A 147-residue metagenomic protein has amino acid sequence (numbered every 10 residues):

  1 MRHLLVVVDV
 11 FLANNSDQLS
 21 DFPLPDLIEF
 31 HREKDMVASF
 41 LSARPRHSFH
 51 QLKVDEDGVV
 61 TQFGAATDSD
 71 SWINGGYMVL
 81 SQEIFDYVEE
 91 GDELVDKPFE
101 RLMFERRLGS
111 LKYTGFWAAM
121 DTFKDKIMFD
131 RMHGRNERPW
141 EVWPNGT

Functional and structural regions predicted by a protein language model:
M1-V10: Active-site nucleotide-sugar/metal-binding loop of Leloir-type enzymes
L4-L5, E56, P144: Intrinsically disordered, low-complexity segments enriched in small/polar residues
L5, R32-E33: Short, conserved loop/helix-junction motifs that constitute active-site signature segments in enzyme catalytic cores
V8, D35-M36: Short, high-confidence coil segments that cap the C-terminus of an alpha-helix and link into the following beta-strand
F11-L12, L19, P23-R32, R44-R46 (+1 more regions): Catalytic-core segments of class I nucleotidyltransferases/pyrophosphorylases that form NMP-activated intermediates
N15-S16, F40: Small/polar loops that bind or transfer phosphate-bearing groups
V37-A38, R107: Residues at the starts of beta-strands that form the adenosine-phosphate
A38-V54, D68: Short beta-strand-to-loop element that shapes/binds the nucleotide-sugar donor at the catalytic cleft/hinge
